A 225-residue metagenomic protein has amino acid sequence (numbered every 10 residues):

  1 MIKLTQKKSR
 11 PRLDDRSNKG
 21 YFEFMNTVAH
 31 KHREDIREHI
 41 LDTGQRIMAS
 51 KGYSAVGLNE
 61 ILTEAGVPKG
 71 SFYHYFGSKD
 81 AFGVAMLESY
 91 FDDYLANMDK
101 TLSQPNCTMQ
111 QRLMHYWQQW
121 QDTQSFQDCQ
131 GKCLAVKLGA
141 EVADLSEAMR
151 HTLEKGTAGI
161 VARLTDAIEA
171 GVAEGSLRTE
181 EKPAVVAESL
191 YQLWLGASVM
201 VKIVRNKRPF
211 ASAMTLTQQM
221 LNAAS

Functional and structural regions predicted by a protein language model:
M1-T27, H115-T123, A158-E174, A184 (+3 more regions): C-terminal peripheral helix-coil segments that are non-catalytic and often amphipathic
E38, D42, C133-V136: Short alpha-helical elements of helix-turn-helix
H39, T43-A85: Helix-turn-helix
A85, D99-G131, P183-L190: Hydrophobic alpha-helical connector segments
E88-Y94: Short, basic, alpha-helical segments at the C-terminal edge of helix-turn-helix-like DNA-binding modules
R112, F126-A148: Amphipathic alpha-helical segments used for helix-helix packing
E147-R150, E154, A158: Short amphipathic alpha-helical segments with heptad-repeat character
